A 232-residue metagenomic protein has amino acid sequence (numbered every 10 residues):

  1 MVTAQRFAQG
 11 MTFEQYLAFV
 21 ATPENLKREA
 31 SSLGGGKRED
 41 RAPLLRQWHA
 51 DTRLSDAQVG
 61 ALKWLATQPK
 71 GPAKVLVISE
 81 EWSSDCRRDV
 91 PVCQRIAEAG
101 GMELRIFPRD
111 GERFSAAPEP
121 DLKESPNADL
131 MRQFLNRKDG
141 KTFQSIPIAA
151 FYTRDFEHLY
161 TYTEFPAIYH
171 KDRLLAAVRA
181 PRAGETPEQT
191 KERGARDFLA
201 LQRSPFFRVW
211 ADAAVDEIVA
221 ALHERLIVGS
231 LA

Functional and structural regions predicted by a protein language model:
M1-G71, R88, Q94-A99, D139-S145 (+1 more regions): Non-globular targeting/processing and membrane-anchoring segments
D56-L62, L122-R137: Active-site nucleophile elbow and catalytic-triad environment of alpha/beta-hydrolase enzymes
V75-E80, C93, E98-R132, S145: Thiol-based oxidoreductase modules, predominantly thioredoxin-like and allied folds used for disulfide exchange
I78-R88: Conserved redox-active cysteine motifs that mediate thiol-disulfide chemistry, especially di-cysteine Cys-X(1-2)-Cys
Y152: Basic, low-complexity intrinsically disordered segments
